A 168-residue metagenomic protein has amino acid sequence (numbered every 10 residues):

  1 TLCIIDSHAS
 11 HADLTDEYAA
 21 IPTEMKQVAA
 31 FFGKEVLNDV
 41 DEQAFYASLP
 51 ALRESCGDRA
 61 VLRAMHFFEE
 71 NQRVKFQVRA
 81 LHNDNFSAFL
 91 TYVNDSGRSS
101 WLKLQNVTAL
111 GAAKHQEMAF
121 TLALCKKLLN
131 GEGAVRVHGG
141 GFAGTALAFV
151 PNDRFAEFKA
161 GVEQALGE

Functional and structural regions predicted by a protein language model:
T1-R136, F149-E168: C-terminal nucleotide
V135-T145: Conserved phosphate/anionic-ligand binding catalytic regions in large, soluble enzymes, centered on
